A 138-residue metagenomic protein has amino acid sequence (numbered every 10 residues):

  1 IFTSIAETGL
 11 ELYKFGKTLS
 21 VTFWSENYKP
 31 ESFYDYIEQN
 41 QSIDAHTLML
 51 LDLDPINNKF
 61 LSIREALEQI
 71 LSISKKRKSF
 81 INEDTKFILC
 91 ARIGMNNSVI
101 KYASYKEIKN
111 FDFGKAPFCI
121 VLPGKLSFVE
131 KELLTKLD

Functional and structural regions predicted by a protein language model:
I1-L48: Class I SAM-dependent methyltransferase SAM-binding "motif I" and its flanking Rossmann-like core
Q39-D138: A contiguous loop/helix-start segment that scaffolds small-molecule binding in enzyme catalytic cores
